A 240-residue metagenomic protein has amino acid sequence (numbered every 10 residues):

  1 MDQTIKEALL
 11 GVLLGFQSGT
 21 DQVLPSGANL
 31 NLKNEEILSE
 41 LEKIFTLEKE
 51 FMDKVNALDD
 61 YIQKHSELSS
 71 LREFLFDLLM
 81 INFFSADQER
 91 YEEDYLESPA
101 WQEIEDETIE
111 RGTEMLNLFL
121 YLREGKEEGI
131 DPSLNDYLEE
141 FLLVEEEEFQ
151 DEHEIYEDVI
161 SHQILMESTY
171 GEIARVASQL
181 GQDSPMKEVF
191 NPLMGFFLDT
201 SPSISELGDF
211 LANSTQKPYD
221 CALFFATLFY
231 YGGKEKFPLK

Functional and structural regions predicted by a protein language model:
M1-S70: Leu/Val/Ala/Ile-rich N-terminal alpha-helices, chiefly Sec-type signal peptides and the beginnings
T4-K6, I164-K240: Alpha-helical oligomerization segments
L9-F16, K33-L41, L58, A100-I104 (+7 more regions): Generic structural signal of hydrophobic/aromatic residues within well-ordered alpha-helices of folded domains
S18-P25, L47, Q88-E92, E128 (+2 more regions): Intrinsically disordered or highly flexible coil/loop and linker segments, enriched in small and charged/polar residues
L30, L68-R72, R111, H162-L165 (+1 more regions): Helix-start/N-cap signature of alpha-helical segments
F45-D59, H153-A174, S201-I204: Extended amphipathic alpha-helical scaffold segments
F51-D94, V176-F210: Amphipathic protein-protein interaction modules
L58-I155: Long amphipathic alpha-helical segments with strong coiled-coil/leucine-zipper propensity
